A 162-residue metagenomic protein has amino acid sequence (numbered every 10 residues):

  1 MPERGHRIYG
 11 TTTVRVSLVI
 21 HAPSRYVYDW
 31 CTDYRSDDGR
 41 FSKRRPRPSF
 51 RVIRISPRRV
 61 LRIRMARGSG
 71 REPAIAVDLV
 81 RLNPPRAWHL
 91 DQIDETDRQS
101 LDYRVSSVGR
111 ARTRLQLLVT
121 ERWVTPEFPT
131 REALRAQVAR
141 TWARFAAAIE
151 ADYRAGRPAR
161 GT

Functional and structural regions predicted by a protein language model:
M1-S56: Hydrophobic ligand-binding cavity/cleft-lining segments
G5, V60-G68, W88-E95: Short beta-strand segments that buttress and anchor functional surface loops
T13-R15, R71-V77, D97-D102: Short, surface-exposed coil-to-beta transition loops
H21-R25, I55, R81-P85, R104-R114: A short, structured loop/turn motif at beta-sheet edges
R25, D29, R110, A147 (+1 more regions): Replace "anionic and nucleotidyl ligands
V27-D37, L61-I63, L79, L90 (+2 more regions): Hydrophobic pocket/interface hotspot
R44-F50, A146-T162: Short, highly charged C-terminal tails/helix-capping segments
H89-R144, P158-G161: Beta-strand/loop substructures that line and gate deep hydrophobic ligand-binding cavities in soluble
